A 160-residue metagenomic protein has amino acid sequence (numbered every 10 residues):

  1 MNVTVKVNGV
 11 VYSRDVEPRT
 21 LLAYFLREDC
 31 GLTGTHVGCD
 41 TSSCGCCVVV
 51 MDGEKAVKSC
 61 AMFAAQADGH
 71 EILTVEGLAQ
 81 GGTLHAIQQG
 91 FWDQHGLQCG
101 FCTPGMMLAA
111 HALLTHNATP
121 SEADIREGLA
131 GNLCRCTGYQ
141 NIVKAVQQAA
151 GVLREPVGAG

Functional and structural regions predicted by a protein language model:
M1-G160: Signature of N-terminal electron-transfer/Fe-S-associated modules in redox systems
